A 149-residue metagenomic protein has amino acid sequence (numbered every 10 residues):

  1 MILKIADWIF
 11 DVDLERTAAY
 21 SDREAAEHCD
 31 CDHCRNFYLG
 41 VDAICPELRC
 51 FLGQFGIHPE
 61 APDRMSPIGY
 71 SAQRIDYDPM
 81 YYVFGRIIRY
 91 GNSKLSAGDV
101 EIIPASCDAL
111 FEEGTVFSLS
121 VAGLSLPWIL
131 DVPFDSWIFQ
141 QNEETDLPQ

Functional and structural regions predicted by a protein language model:
M1-S21: Short, charged low-complexity linear segments at domain edges
E27-D76: Short, well-structured hydrophobic secondary-structure segments
P59-A122: Amphipathic protein-protein interaction modules
D108-Q149: Glycine-rich, aromatic-bearing surface loops/beta-hairpins
